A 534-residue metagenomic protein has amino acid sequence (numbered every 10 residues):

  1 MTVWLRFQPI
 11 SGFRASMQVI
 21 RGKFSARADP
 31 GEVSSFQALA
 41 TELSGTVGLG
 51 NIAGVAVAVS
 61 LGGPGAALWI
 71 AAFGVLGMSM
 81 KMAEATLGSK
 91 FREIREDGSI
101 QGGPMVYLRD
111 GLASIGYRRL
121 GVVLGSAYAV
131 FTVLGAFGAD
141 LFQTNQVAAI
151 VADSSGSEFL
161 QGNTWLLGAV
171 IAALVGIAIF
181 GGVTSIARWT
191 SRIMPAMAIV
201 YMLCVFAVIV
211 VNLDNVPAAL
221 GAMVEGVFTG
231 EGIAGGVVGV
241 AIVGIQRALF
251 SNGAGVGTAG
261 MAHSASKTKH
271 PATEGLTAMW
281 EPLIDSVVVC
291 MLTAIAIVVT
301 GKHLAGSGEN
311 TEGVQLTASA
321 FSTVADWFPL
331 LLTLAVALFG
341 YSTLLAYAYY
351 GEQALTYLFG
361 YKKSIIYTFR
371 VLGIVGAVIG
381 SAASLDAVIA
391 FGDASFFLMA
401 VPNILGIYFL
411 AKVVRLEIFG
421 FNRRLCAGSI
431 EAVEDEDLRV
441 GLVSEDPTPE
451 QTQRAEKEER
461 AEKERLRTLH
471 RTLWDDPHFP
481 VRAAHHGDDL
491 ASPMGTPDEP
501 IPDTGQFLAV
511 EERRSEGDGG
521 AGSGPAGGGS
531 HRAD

Functional and structural regions predicted by a protein language model:
M1, L5-M17, L124, T132 (+5 more regions): Membrane-interface loop-to-helix entry segments
M1-A15, S60-G98, D285-L292, F328-L331 (+1 more regions): Extracellular loop-to-transmembrane helix junctions
M1-L49, V59-A66, G77, Y408-E436 (+6 more regions): N-terminal alpha-helical transmembrane segments of multi-pass membrane transport and channel/translocase proteins
M1-T2, S44, L76-G98, R109-N145 (+3 more regions): Helix-loop-helix module between adjacent transmembrane segments
Q8-S34, V57, G63-A67, K81-R119 (+3 more regions): Flexible loop linkers connecting adjacent transmembrane helices in multi-pass alpha-helical membrane transporters
A28-L61, L87-F91, E96-G111, V123 (+2 more regions): Alpha-helical membrane segments and immediately flanking helix-loop junctions that form or couple to the substrate/ion
E84-E96, V205-A222, G235, A265-S266 (+2 more regions): Extracellular/periplasmic helix-exit of transmembrane alpha-helices
S429-D534: Long, low-complexity, intrinsically disordered cytosolic termini of multi-pass membrane proteins
